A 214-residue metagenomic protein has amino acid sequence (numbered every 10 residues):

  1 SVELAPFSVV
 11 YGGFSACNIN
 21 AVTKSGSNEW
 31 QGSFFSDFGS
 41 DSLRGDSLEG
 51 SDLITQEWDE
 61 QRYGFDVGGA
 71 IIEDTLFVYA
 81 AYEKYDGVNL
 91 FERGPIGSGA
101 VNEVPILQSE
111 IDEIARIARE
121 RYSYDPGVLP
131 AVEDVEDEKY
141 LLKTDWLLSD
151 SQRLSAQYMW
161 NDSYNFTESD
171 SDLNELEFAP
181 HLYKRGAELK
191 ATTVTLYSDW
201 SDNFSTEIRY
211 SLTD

Functional and structural regions predicted by a protein language model:
S1-N20, K24-T192, W200-F204, D214: Acidic, glycine-rich flexible loop segments
